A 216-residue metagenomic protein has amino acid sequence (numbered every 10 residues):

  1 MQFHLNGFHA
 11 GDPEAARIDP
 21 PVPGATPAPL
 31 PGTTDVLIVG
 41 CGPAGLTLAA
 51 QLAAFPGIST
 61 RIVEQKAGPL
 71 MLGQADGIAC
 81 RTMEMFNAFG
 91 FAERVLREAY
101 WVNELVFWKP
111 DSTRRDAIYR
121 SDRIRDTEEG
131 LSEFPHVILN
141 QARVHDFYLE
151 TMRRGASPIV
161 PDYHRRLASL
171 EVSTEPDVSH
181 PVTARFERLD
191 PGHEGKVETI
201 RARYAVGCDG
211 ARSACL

Functional and structural regions predicted by a protein language model:
M1-V36, Q51-I58, D177-H180: Extreme N-terminal leader/targeting segments of oxidoreductases
H4, M71-P158, D162-H164, E171-D177: Active-site-adjacent segment of FAD-dependent monooxygenases/related oxidoreductases
G32-T34, G192-Y204, C208: Core beta-strand elements of the Rossmann-like FAD/NAD(P) dinucleotide-binding domain in flavoenzyme oxidoreductases
I38-G40, A49, F86, H145-Y148 (+3 more regions): Conserved structural-core and active-site-/substrate-pathway-adjacent residues in large, well-folded domains of enzymes
C41-P43, Q141: Glycine-rich Rossmann-fold phosphate-binding loop(s) that bind the pyrophosphate of adenine dinucleotide cofactors
A50-D76: Glycine-rich FAD pyrophosphate-binding loop
H164-A168, R188-D190: Conserved SAM/SAH-binding loop
G207-L216: Flavin (primarily FAD) binding-site architecture
